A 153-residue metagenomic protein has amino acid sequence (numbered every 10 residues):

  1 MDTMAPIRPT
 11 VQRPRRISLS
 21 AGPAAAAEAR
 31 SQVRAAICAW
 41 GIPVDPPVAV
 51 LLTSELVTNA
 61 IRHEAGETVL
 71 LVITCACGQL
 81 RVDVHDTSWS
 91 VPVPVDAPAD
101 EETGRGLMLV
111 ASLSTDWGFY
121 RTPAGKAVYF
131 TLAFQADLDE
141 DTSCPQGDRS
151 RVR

Functional and structural regions predicted by a protein language model:
M1-R16, A60-R153: Conserved beta-strand-loop-beta-strand hairpin that lines the nucleotide-binding pocket of ATP/GTP-utilizing enzymes
R16-R30: STAS-typified acidic loop motif
A21, I37, G41-V44, I61 (+1 more regions): Short coil/turn residues that cap or connect secondary-structure elements
A21-G22, Q32, A36, T87: Solvent-exposed, well-ordered amphipathic alpha-helical segments that flank/support binding or catalytic loops
A27-S54: Conserved short strand/loop->alpha-helix "switch" segment adjacent to the catalytic nucleotide/phosphoryl-transfer site
V48-G66: Histidine-centered phosphotransfer motif of kinases
